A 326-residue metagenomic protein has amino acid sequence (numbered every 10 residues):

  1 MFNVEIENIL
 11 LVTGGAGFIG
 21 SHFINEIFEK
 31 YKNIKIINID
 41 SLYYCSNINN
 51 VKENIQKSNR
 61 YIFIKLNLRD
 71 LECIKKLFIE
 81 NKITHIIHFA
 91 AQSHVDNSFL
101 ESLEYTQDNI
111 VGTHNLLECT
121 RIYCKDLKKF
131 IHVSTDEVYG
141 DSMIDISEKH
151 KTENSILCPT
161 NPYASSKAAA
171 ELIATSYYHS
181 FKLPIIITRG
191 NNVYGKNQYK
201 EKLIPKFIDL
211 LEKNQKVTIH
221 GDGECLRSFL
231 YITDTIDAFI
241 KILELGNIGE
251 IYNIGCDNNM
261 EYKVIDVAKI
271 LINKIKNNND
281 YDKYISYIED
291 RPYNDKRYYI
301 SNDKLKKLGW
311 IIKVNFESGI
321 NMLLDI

Functional and structural regions predicted by a protein language model:
M1-V193: N-terminal Rossmann-like NAD(P)+-binding domain of SDR-like oxidoreductases, especially those catalyzing
K57-N59, K149-N154, F181-K182, I208-I219 (+1 more regions): A short C-terminal helix-loop "cap" of Rossmann-like NAD(P)-dependent dehydrogenase/epimerase domains
A168, V193-K206, K213-K216, H220 (+5 more regions): Glycine/proline-rich active-site loop of Rossmann-fold NAD(P)-dependent oxidoreductases
A169, I173, Y177, F207 (+2 more regions): Hydrophobic alpha-helix immediately C-terminal to the catalytic Tyr-X-X-X-Lys motif of short-chain
D222, I251-N253, Y262-A268, K276-R297 (+1 more regions): C-terminal "lid/loop" region of Rossmann-like NAD(P)-dependent oxidoreductases
S228-D234, N315: A conserved structural motif in NAD(P)-dependent oxidoreductases
L243-N247, I275, L324: Short, hydrophobic alpha-helical segments
F316-I326: Amphipathic terminal alpha-helices
